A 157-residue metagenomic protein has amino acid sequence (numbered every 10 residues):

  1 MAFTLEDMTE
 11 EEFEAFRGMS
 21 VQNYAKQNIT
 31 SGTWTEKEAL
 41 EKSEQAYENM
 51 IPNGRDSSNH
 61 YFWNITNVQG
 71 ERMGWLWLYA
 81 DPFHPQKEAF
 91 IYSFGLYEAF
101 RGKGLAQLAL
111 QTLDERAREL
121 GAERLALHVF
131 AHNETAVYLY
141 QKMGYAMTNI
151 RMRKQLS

Functional and structural regions predicted by a protein language model:
M1-F3, L120, G144: Extreme N-terminus of proteins, especially the signal/transit-peptide cleavage junction and the first residues
F3, D7-E98, R116, M147-L156: Acetyl-CoA-dependent GNAT
A89, L110, R118-H128, R151: Conserved GNAT acetyl-CoA-binding A-motif
S93-L96, G102-E115, E119, Y138-K142: Conserved acetyl-CoA-binding loop-helix of GNAT-fold acetyltransferases
Y97, R101, L127-A136, R153-S157: Conserved beta-strand-loop-alpha-helix junction that forms the acyl-donor binding cleft
A122, A131, Q141-I150: Conserved acetyl-CoA-binding loop of GNAT-fold acetyltransferases
